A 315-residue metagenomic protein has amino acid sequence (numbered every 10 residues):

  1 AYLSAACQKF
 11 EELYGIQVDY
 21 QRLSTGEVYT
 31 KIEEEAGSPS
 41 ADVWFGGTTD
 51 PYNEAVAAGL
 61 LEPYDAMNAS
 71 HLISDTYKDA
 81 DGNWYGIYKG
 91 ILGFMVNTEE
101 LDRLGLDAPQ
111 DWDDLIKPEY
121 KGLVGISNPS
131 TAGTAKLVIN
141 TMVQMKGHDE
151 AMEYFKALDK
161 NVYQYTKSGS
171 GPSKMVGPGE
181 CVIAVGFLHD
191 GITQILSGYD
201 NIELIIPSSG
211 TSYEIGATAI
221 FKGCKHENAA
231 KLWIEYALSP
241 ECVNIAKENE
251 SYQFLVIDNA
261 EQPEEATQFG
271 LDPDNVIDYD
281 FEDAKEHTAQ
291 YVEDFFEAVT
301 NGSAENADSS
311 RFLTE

Functional and structural regions predicted by a protein language model:
A1-Q17, F94, Q194: Short, polar/charged alpha-helical segment
A1-S4, G26, P39-E180: Extracytoplasmic ligand-binding site segments that recognize negatively charged/polar headgroups
T30-G37: Short, well-structured alpha-helical segments in soluble
D50-E54, G177, V182-N201: A ligand-binding cleft/hinge motif common to bilobed small-molecule-binding domains
G90, Y154-D159, Y165, Y199-K222: Periplasmic-binding protein-like
G216, F221-D278: Mature extracytoplasmic/periplasmic domains
I277-E315: Conserved C-terminal helix/tail region of periplasmic/extracytoplasmic solute-binding proteins
